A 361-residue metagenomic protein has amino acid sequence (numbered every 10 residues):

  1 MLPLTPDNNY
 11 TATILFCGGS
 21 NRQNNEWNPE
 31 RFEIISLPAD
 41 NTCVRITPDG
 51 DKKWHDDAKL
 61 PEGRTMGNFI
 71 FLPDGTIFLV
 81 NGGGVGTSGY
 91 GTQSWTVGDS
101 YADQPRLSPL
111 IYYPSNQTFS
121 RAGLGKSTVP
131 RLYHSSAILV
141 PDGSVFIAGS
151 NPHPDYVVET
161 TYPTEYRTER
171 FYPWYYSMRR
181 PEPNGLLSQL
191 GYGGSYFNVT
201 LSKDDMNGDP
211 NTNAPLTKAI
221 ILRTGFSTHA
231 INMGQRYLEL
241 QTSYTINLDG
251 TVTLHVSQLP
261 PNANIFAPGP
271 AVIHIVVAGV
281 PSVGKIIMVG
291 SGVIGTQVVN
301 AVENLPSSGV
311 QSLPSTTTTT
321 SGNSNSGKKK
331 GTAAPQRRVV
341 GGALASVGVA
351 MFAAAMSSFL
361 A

Functional and structural regions predicted by a protein language model:
M1-S315: Kelch-like beta-propeller repeat domains
S315-S321: Extracellular mucin-like PTS domains
S321-Q336: Juxtamembrane low-complexity tails/linkers enriched in Ser/Thr-Pro and polybasic
A334-A361: Cleavable C-terminal sorting propeptides in eukaryotic secreted/cell-surface proteins
